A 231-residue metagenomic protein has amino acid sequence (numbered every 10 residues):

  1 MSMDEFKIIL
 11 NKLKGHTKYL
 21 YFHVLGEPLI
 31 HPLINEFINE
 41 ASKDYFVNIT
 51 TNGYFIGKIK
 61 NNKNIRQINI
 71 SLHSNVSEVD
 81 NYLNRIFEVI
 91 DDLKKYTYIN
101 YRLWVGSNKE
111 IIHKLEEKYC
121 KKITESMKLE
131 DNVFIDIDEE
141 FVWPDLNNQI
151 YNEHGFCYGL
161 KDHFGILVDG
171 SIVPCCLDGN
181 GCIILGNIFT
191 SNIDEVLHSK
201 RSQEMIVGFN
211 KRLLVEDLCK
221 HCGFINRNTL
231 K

Functional and structural regions predicted by a protein language model:
M1-D131, I135: Conserved glycine-rich "GG(E/T)P / GGGxP" loop and the immediately following alpha-helix in the radical SAM core
P32, C175-C176: Short linear motifs in exposed loops
L93-Y98, E117-Y151, L177-R227: C-terminal accessory region of radical SAM enzymes
Y158-L160: Short, small/polar residue-rich loop motifs at catalytic or cofactor-binding pockets
H163: Short hydrophobic/aromatic beta-strand element in the GNAT-like acyltransferase core that lines or flanks the acyl-donor
I166-L167: Short, acidic, Ser/Thr-enriched surface-loop or helix-capping motifs
T229-K231: Short Cys/His-rich "knuckle" micro-motifs
